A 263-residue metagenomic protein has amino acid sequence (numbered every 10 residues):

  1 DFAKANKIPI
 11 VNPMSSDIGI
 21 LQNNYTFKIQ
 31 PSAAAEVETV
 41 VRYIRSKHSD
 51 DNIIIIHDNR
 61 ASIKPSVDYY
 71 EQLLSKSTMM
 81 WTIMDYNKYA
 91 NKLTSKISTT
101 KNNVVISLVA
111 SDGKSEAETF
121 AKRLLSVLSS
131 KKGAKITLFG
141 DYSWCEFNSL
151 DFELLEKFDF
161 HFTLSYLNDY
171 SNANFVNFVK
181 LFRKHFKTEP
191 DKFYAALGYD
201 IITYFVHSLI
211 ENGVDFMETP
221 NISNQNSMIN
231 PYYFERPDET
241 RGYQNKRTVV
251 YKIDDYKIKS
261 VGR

Functional and structural regions predicted by a protein language model:
D1-R263: Extracytosolic ligand-binding ectodomains
